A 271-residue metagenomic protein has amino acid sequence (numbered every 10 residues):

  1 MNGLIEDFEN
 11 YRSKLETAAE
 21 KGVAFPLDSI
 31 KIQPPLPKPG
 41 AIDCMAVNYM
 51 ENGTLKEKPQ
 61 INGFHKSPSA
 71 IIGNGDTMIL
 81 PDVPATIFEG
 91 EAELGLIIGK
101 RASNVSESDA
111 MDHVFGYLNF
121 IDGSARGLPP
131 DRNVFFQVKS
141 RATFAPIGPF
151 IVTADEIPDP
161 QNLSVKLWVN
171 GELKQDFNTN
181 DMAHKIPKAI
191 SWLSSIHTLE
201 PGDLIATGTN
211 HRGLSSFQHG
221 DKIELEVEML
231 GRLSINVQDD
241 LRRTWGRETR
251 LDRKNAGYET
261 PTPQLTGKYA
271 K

Functional and structural regions predicted by a protein language model:
M1-I61, E224, T244-K271: N-terminal non-catalytic cap/leader segment that marks the start of a structured domain
G3-P35, P130, F136-N170: Conserved, helical-rich catalytic subdomain that frames metal- and/or nucleotide-binding sites in enzyme alpha/beta
P37, G73, E89-E91, E200 (+1 more regions): Residue-level recognition of short, solvent-exposed, well-ordered loop/turn junctions that link secondary-structure
E57-N74, G90, K222-M229: Structural signature of FAD isoalloxazine-binding scaffolds in flavoprotein oxidoreductases
G63-S67, D109-A142, N178-K185, D240: Flexible glycine-rich active-site/ligand-binding loops centered on an Asp-His dyad
G73-N74, L199-R212, L225-E228: Conserved metal-binding segment of the jelly-roll/cupin
D131, G148-P149, L173-E200, G213: Glycine-rich active-site loops that engage anionic ligands at enzyme catalytic sites
P146, I151, H211-K271: Charged, cofactor-coupling segments
